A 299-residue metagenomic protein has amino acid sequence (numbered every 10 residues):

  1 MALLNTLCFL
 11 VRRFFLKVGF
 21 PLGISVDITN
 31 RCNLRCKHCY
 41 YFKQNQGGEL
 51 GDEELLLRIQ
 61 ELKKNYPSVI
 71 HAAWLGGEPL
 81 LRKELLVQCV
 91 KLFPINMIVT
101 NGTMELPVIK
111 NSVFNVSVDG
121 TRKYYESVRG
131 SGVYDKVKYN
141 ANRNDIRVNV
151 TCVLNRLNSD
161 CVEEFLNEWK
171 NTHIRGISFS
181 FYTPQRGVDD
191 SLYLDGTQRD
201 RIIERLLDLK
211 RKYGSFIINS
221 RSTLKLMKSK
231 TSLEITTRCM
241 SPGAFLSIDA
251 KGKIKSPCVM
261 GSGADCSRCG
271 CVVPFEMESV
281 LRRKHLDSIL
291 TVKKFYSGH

Functional and structural regions predicted by a protein language model:
M1-Q46, K225-F245, K253, P257-V259 (+3 more regions): N-terminal pre-core extensions flanking Radical SAM catalytic domains
M1-V108, Y296-H299: Conserved alpha-helical substructure of the radical SAM core
I24-V26, A72, N96-I98, F114-V116 (+2 more regions): Hydrophobic faces of well-ordered beta-strands that scaffold small-molecule active sites in alpha/beta enzyme cores
Q46-R58, G77-N111, S117-K136, C152-L166 (+1 more regions): Canonical radical SAM enzyme core domain
G51-I59, L281-T291: Short cysteine/histidine-rich metal-coordination sites, predominantly Zn2+-binding motifs
S117, R122-F245, D249-K251, K255 (+1 more regions): Radical SAM enzyme [4Fe-4S]-AdoMet core and its adjacent flexible, acidic and glycine-rich loops/tails across
V137-N155, G270-V272, E276, H285-G298: Mobile, glycine- and charge-enriched loop segments and immediately flanking short secondary-structure elements within
